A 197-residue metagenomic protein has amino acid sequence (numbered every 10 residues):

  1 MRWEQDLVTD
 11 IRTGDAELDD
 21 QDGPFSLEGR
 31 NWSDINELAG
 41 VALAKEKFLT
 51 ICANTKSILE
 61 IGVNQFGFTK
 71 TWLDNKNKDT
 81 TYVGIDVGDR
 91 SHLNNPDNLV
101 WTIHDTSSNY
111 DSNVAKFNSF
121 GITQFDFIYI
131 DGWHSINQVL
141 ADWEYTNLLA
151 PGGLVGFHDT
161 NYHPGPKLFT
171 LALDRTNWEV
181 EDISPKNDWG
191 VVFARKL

Functional and structural regions predicted by a protein language model:
M1-Y129, W133-L197: A short alpha-helical cap/connector motif
